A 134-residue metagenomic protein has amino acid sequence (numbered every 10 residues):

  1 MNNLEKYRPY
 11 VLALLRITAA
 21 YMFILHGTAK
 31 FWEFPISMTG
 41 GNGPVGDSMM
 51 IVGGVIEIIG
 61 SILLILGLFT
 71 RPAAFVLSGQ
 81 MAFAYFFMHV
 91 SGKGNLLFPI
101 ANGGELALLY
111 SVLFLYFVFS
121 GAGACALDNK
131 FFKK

Functional and structural regions predicted by a protein language model:
M1-W32, D47, I51-V52, I59 (+1 more regions): Extended, low-polarity transmembrane helix blocks
P35: Conserved catalytic-core motifs of eukaryotic protein kinase domains, centered on the activation segment
M38-S48: Perimembrane loop-to-helix junctions flanking transmembrane segments
